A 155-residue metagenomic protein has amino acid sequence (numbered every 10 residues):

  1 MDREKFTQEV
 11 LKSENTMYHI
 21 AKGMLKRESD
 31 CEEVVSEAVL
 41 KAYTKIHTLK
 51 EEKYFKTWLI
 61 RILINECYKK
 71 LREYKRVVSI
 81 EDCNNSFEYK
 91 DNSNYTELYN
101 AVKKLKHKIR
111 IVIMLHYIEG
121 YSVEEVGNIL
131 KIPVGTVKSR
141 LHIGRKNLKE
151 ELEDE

Functional and structural regions predicted by a protein language model:
M1-H19, G23, K104: A short, charge-rich alpha-helical start-of-domain segment used by transcription regulators
Y18, V39, K106, R110 (+1 more regions): C-terminal flanking helix
H19, E33-L40, T44, K53-N65: Structural recognition of an alpha-helix C-terminal capping motif at a helix-to-coil junction
H47-K50, R61-I80, I143: Arg/Lys-rich amphipathic alpha helix in sigma70-family domain 2
I64, L130-D154: DNA-recognition helix of helix-turn-helix
K69, R76-K103, S122: Internal acidic/polar
V112-H116: A short pre-motif secondary-structure segment
V126: Short alpha-helical "recognition helix" segments of helix-turn-helix
